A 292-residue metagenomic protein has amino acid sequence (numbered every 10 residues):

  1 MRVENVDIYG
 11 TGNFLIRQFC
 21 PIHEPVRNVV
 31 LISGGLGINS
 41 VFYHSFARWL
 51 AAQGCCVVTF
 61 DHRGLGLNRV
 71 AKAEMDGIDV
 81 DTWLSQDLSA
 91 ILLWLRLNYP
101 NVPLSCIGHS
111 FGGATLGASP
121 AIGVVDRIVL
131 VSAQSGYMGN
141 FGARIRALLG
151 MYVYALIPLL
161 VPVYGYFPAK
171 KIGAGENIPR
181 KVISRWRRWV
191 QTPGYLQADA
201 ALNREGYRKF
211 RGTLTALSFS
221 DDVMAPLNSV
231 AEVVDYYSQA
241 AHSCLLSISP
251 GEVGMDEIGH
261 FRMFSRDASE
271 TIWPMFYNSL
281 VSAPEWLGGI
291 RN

Functional and structural regions predicted by a protein language model:
M1-P21: N-terminal cap/lid segment of alpha/beta-hydrolase-fold proteins
I32-I38: Active-site glycine-rich loops that stabilize anionic/oxyanionic intermediates across multiple enzyme folds
S40-A73: Conserved alpha/beta-hydrolase
G77-L97: Alpha/beta-hydrolase active-site loop
I107-G194: Alpha/beta-hydrolase-fold enzymes
F210, A216-S218: Short beta-strand/loop motif that positions the catalytic acidic residue of the alpha/beta-hydrolase fold
P226-Y236: Short alpha-helix in the alpha/beta-hydrolase fold that links the catalytic acid
L246-N292: Catalytic active-site module of serine/aspartate enzymes centered on a nucleophile-bearing elbow/loop
